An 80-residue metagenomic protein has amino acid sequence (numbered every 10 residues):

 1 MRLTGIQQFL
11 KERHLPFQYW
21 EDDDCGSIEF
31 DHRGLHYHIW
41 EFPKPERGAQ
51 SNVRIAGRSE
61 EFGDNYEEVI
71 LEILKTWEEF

Functional and structural regions predicted by a protein language model:
M1-H32, N52-L71, E79: Negatively charged, low-complexity tracts enriched in Asp/Glu with abundant Ser/Thr
L35-V53: Short, conserved beta-strand/beta-arch hydrophobic-aromatic motifs that form part of recognition grooves or interface
K75: Divalent cation-coordinating acidic motifs and surrounding scaffolds that mediate Ca2+/Mg2+/Mn2+/Zn2+-dependent binding
